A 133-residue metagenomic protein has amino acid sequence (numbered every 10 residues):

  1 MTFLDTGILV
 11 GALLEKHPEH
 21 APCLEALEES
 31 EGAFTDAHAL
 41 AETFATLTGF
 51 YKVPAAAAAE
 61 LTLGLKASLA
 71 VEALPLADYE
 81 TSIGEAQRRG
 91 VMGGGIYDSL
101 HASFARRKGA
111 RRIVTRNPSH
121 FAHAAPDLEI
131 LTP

Functional and structural regions predicted by a protein language model:
M1-T35, F50-E60: Short, well-structured N-terminal submotif of metal-dependent ribonuclease cores
D5, T35-D36, G94-G95, N117 (+1 more regions): Histidine- and aromatic-rich ligand-binding microenvironments
G11-L13, T46, A124: Residues that scaffold the ATP/ADP-binding catalytic core of kinase and kinase-like folds
L40, K52-K66, A70: Glycine/small-residue-rich phosphate/adenosyl-binding loop
A70-R116: Active-site neighborhoods of divalent-metal-dependent phosphate/nucleic-acid chemistry enzymes
V71, A124, L131-T132: Anionic, Ser/Thr-rich low-complexity intrinsically disordered regions
S119-D127: Short loop/helix-cap segments at secondary-structure boundaries that form the rim of catalytic
